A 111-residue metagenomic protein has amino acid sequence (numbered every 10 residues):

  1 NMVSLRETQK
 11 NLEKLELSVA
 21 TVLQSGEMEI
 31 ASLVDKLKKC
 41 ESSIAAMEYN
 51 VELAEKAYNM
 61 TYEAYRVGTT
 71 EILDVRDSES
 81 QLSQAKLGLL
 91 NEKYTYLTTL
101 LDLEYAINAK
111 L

Functional and structural regions predicted by a protein language model:
N1-E52, N59, N91, L97: Sec/SRP-type N-terminal targeting helices
E7-T8, N91-E92, D102, A109-K110: Short, charged/polar low-complexity linear motifs in solvent-exposed/disordered segments
K39-N91, E104-Y105: Charged, solvent-exposed structural "stalk/scaffold" segments of large extracytoplasmic/peripheral assemblies
E71, T98-L111: Short, solvent-exposed, mixed-charge loop/turn linkers that connect secondary-structure elements
